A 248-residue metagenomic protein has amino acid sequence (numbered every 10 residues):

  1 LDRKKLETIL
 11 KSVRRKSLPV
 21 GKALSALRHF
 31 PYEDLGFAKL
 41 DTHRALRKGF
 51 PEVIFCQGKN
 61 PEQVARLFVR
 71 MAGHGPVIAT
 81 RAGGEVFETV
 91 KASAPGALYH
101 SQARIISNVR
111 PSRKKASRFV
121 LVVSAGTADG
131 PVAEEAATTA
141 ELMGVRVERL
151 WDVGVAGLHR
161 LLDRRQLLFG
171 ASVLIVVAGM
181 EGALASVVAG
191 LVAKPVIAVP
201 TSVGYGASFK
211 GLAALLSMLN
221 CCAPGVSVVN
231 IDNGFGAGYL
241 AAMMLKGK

Functional and structural regions predicted by a protein language model:
L1-E88, S93: Long amphipathic alpha-helical segments
E62-V64, D129-E134, L158, A178-V187 (+2 more regions): Short glycine/serine/threonine-rich phosphate/pyrophosphate-binding segments that cradle anionic phosphate groups
S93-P95, L191-V192, C222-P224: Short, structured coil segments at secondary-structure junctions
I105-V109, R146-L167, L212-A213, V229: Glycine-rich oxoanion-binding loops at beta->alpha junctions
A116-H159: Glycine-rich phosphate/diphosphate-binding loop of Rossmann-like nucleotide-binding domains
S124, A128, R165, V173 (+1 more regions): C-terminal binding/interaction regions
D163-T201: Glycine-rich phosphate-binding loop
